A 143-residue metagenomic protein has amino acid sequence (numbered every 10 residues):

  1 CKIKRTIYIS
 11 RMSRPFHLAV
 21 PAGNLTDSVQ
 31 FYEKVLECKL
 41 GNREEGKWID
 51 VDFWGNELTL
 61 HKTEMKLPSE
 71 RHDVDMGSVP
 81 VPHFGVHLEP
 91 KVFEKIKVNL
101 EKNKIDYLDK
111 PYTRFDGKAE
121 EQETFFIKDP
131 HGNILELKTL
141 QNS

Functional and structural regions predicted by a protein language model:
I7-V29, F84, T139-S143: N-terminal beta-strand motif that seeds the catalytic metal site of vicinal oxygen chelate
R14, K47, N56, P80-P82 (+1 more regions): A generic structural signal for short beta-strands and their flanking turns/coil linkers
R14-G23, D52, R71-N99, Q122-K128: Vicinal oxygen chelate
P21-E64: Core segments of cupin and vicinal oxygen chelate
Q30, K34, E94-K102: Replace "anionic and nucleotidyl ligands
T59-L60, K66-E70, S143: A short local loop/turn or secondary-structure capping micro-motif enriched for an aromatic residue
K97-S143: Vicinal oxygen chelate
